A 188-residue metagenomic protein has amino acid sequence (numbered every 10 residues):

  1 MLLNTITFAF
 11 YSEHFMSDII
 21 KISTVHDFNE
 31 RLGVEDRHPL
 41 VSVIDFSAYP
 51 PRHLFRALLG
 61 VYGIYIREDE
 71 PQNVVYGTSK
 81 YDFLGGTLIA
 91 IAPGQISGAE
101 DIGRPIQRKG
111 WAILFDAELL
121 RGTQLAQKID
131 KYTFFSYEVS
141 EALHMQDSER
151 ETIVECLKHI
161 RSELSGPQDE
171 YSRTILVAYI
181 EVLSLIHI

Functional and structural regions predicted by a protein language model:
M1-V75, S79-D82: Generic protein-terminus/edge-of-domain signal
N73-V75, S97-R104: Short beta-strand His + acidic residue motifs that chelate non-heme Fe in jelly-roll/DSBH and cupin folds
I89, G94-E100, L120-R121: Histidine-centered metal-chelating micro-motifs
I102-S165: A hydrophobic/aromatic-rich effector-binding and dimerization subdomain of bacterial HTH-type transcriptional regulators
S148-E151, G166-A178: All-alpha amphipathic helical-bundle segments outside canonical DNA-binding/catalytic cores that form hydrophobic
I153, I160, L176, I180-L183: Amphipathic alpha-helices that form helix-helix packing interfaces
I186-I188: Conserved small/polar residues in nucleotide/adenosyl-binding loops
